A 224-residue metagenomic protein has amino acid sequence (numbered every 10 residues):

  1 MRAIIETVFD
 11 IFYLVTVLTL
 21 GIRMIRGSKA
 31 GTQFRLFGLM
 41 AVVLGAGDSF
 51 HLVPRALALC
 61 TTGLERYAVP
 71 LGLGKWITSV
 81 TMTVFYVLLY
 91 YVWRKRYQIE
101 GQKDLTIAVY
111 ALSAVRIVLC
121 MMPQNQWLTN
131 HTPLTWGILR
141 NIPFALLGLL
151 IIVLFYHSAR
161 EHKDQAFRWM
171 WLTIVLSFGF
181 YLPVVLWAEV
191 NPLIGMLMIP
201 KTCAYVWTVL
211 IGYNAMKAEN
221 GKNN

Functional and structural regions predicted by a protein language model:
M1-L18: Hydrophobic transmembrane alpha-helical segments in integral membrane proteins
R2-I5, L64-W76, T129-I142, N191-K201: Non-cytosolic membrane-interface motifs at loop->transmembrane helix junctions
E6, T106-V109, N130-G148, D164-W171 (+1 more regions): A loop-to-helix transmembrane entry motif
T16-R26, V87-W93, V118-Q124, I142-R168 (+2 more regions): Alpha-helical transmembrane segments in multipass membrane proteins, preferentially the mid-helix core
T19-I25, F50-Y67, G72-T106, C120-M122 (+2 more regions): Internal transmembrane alpha-helix with an interfacial aromatic "cap," most often the third helix
I25-F37, W93-L105, N130-P133, H157-W169 (+1 more regions): Membrane-interface helix-boundary motifs at transmembrane edges
L39-V53, G74-Y91, K103-Q124, R140-I151 (+1 more regions): Alpha-helical transmembrane segments of multi-pass integral membrane proteins
W171-K217: Terminal transmembrane helical module of multi-pass membrane proteins
